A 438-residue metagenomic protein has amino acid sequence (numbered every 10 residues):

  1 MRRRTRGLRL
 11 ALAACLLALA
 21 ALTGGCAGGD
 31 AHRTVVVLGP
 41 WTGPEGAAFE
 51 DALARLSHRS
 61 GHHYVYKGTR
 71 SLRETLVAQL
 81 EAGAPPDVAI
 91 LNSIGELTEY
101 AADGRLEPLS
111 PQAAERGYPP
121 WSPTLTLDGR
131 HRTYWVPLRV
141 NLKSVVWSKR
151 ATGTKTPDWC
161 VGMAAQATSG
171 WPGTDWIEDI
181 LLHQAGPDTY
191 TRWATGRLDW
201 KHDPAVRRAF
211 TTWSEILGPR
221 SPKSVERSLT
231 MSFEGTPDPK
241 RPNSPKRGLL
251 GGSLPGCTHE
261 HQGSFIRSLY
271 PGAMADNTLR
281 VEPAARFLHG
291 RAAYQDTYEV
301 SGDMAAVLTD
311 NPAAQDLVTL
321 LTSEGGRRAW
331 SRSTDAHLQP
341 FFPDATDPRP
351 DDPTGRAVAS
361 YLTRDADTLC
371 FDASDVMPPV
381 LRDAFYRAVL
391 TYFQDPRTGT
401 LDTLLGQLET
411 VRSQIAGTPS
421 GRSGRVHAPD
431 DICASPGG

Functional and structural regions predicted by a protein language model:
R2-E96, V411-G438: Conserved N-terminal structural module of periplasmic/extracytoplasmic solute-binding proteins
K67-T75, E226-L250: Short helix-initiation/N-cap motifs at beta->coil->alpha
I94-S144: Hinge/lid segment of periplasmic solute-binding proteins
G95-Y100, H261-D276: A ligand-binding cleft/hinge motif common to bilobed small-molecule-binding domains
V136-P137, T154-A205: Extracytoplasmic/periplasmic solute-binding protein
A194-R241: Glycine-centered hinge/linker elements that transmit conformational signals in sensory and ligand-binding systems
G272-P340: Extracytoplasmic/periplasmic substrate-recognition and gating elements
L362-G438: Conserved C-terminal helix/tail region of periplasmic/extracytoplasmic solute-binding proteins
